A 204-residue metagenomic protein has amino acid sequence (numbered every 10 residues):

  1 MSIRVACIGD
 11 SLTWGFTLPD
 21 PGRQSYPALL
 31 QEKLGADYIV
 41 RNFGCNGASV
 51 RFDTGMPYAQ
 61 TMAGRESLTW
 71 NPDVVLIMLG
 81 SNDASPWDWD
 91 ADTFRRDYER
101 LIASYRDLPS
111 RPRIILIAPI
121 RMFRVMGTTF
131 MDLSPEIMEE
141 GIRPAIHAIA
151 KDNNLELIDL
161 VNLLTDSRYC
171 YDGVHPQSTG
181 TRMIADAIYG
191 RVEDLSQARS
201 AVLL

Functional and structural regions predicted by a protein language model:
S2-A6, L12-E99, I137: Conserved SGNH/GDSL esterase-like catalytic core that processes O-acyl groups on lipids and polysaccharides
R4, L30, E156, Y171-L204: Histidine-centered active-site loop/cap adjacent to the catalytic His in serine esterases/O-acetyl transfer systems
I8-G9, I117: Short hydrophobic segments within beta-strands
N42-G44, A118, D159-V161: Residue-level recognition of beta-strand->loop/alpha-helix junctions
P57-W70, T128-P144, Y171-T179: Short, electropositive alpha-helical surface patch
Y98-I102, R143: Generic structural signal for well-ordered alpha-helices, preferentially at hydrophobic/aromatic core positions
R106-R113: A short helix->loop->beta-strand "cap" motif at the edges of active sites that frequently abuts
M122-L160: Substrate-gating cap/lid alpha-helix
